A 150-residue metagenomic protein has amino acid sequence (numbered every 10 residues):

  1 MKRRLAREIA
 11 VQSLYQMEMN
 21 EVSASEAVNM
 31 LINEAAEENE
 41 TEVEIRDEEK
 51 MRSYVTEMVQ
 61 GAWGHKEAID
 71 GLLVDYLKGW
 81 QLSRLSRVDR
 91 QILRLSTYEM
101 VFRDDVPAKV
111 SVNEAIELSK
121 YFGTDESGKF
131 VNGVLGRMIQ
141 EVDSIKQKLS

Functional and structural regions predicted by a protein language model:
M1-Y121, D125-G128, N132-S150: N-terminal interaction/assembly modules
